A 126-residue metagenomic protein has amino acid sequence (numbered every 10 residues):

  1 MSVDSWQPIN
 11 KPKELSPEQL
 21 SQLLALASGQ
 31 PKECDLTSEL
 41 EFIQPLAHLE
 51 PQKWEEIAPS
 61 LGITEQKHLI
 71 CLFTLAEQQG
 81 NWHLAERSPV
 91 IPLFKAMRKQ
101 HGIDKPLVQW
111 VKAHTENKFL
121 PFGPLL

Functional and structural regions predicted by a protein language model:
S2-L126: Extended, charge-rich alpha-helical interface modules
